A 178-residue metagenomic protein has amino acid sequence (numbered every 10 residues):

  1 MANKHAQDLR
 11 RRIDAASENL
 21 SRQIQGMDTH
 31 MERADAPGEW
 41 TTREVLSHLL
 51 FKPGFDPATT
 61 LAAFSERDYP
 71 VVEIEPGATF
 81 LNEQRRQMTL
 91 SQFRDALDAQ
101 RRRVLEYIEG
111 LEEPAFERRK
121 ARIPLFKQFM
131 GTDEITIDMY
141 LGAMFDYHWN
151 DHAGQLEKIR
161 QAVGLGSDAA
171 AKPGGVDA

Functional and structural regions predicted by a protein language model:
M1-E18: Extreme N-terminal tail/first-helix region
A2-A6, E83-Q87, E134-D138: A short, mixed-charge helix-start or loop-turn motif at secondary-structure junctions
R11, A15, F51, A99 (+1 more regions): DHp/HisKA dimerization-phosphoacceptor four-helix bundle of two-component histidine kinases and homologous
R12, P37-G38, L49, R85 (+1 more regions): Alpha-helix N-cap/loop-to-helix boundary motif
A16, R22, T79-R119, Y140-A143: Acidic/histidine-rich alpha-helical segments that form the ligand environment of transition-metal centers
S17, S21-D28, G54-L61, D98-E112 (+2 more regions): Structural signal for well-ordered, non-membrane alpha-helices
M31-G77, R119-A178: Short, contiguous alpha-helical
